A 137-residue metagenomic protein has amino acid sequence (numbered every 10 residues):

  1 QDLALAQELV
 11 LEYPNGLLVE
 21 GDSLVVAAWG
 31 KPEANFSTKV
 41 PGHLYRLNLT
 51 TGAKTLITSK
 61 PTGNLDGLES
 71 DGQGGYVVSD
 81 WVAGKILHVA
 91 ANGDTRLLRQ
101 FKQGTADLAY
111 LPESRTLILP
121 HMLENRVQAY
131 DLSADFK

Functional and structural regions predicted by a protein language model:
Q1, N48-G52, V89-D94, L132-D135: Short loop/turn segments that connect beta-strands within beta-propeller blades
D2-L9, G52-S59, G93-R99: A short beta-strand motif characteristic of beta-propeller blades
E8-K31, T38-P41, S59-G75, K102-R115 (+1 more regions): Beta-rich, blade/repeat-based domains predominating in secreted/periplasmic proteins but also intracellular
G21, L87-G93, P112: Flexible "stalk/tail and boundary" regions
H43-Y45, K85-L87, R126-Q128: A short loop-to-beta-strand structural motif that recurs across blades of beta-propeller domains
R46-L47, T58: Lipid deacylating catalytic domains
D80-W81, A90, H121-M122: Structural signature of WD-repeat beta-propellers
